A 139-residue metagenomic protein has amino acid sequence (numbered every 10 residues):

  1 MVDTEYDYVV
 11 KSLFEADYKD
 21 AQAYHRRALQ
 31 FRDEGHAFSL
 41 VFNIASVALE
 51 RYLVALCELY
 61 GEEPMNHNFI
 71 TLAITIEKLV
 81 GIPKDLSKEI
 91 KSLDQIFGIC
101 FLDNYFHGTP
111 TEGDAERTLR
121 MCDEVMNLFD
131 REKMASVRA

Functional and structural regions predicted by a protein language model:
M1-A139: Terminal alpha-helical segments
